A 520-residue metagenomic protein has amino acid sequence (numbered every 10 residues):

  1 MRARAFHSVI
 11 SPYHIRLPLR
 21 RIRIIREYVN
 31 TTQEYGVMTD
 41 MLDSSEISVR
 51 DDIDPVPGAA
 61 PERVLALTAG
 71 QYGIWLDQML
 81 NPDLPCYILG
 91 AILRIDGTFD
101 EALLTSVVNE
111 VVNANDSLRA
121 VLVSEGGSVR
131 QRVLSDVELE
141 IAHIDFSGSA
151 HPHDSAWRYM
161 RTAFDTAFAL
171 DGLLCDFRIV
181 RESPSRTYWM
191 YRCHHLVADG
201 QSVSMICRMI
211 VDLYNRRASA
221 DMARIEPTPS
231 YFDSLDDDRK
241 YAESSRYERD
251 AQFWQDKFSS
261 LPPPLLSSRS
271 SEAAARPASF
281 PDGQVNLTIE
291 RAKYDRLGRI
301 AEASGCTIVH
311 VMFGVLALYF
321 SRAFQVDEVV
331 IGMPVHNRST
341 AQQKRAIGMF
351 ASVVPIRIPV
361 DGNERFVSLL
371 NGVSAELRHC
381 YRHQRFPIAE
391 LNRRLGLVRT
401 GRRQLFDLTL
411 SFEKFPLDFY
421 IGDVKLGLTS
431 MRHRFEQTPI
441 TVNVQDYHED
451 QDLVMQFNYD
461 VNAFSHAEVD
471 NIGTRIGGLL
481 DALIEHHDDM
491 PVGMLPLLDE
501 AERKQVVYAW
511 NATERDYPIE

Functional and structural regions predicted by a protein language model:
R2-H14, R21-Q78, S106, D154 (+4 more regions): Regions immediately C-terminal to embedded phosphopantetheine-bearing carrier domains
G58, R63, Q71-P82, G90-T98 (+15 more regions): Adenylate-forming
N115: Binding-cleft/active-site segments that stabilize strongly anionic ligands or cofactors
V133-E140: Structured interaction and signal-relay segments at domain junctions
D199: A Lys-centered signature of the CheY-like receiver
I206: Glycine-rich loop/hinge motif
I472-R475: Short conserved active-site loop signatures built around small residues
